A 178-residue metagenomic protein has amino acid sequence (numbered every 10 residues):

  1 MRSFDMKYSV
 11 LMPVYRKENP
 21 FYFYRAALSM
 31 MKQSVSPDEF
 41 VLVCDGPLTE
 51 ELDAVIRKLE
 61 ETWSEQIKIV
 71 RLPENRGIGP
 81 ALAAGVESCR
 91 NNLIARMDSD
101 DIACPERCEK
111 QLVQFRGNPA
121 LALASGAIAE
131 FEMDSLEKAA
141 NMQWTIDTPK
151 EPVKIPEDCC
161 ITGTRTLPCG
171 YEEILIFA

Functional and structural regions predicted by a protein language model:
M1-A178: Nucleotide-sugar donor-binding/catalytic module of glycosyltransferases that assemble extracellular/cell-envelope
